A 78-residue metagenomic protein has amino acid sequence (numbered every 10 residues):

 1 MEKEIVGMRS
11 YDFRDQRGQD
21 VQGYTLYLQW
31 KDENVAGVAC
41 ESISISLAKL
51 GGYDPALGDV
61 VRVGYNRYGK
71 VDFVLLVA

Functional and structural regions predicted by a protein language model:
M1-G23: Structural detector for short beta-strands of small beta-barrel domains
E2-E4, T25-Y27, R62-G64: Beta-strand secondary-structure signal
G7, D12, G37-S44, V77-A78: A mid-sequence interfacial segment
Q16-I43: OB-fold (S1/OB) nucleic-acid-binding surfaces
S44-G64: Short nucleic-acid-contacting surface segments enriched for D/E, G, S/T with interspersed K/R
Y65-A78: OB-fold/S1-family single-stranded nucleic acid-binding modules
